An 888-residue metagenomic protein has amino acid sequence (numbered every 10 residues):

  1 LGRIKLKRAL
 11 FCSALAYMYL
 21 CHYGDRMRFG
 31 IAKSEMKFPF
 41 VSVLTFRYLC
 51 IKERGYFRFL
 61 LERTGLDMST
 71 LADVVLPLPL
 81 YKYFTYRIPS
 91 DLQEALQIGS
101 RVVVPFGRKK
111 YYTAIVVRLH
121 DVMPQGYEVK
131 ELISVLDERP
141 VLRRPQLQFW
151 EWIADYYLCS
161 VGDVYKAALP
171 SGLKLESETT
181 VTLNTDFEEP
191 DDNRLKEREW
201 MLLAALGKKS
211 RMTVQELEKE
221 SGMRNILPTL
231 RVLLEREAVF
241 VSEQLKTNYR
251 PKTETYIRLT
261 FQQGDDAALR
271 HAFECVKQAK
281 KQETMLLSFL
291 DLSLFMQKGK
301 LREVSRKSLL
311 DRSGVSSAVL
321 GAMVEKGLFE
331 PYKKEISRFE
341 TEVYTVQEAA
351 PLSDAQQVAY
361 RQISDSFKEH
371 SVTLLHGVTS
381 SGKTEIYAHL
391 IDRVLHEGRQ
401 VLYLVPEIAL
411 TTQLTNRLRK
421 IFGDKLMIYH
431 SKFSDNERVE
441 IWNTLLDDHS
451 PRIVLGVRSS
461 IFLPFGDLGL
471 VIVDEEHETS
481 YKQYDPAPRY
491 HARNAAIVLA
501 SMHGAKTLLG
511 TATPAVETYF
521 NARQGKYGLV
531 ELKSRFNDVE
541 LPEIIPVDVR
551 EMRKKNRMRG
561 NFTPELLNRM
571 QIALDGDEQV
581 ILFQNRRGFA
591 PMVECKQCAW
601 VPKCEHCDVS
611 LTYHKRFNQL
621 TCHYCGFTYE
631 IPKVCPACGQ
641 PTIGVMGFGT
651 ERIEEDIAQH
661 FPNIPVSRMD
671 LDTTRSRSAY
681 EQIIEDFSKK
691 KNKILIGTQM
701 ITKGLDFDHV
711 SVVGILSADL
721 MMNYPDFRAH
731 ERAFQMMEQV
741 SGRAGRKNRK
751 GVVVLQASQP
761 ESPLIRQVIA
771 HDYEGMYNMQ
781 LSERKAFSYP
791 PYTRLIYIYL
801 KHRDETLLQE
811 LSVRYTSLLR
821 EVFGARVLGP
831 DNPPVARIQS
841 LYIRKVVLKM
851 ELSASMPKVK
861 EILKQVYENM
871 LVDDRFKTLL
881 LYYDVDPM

Functional and structural regions predicted by a protein language model:
I4, A9-F11, M27: Short linear segments in intrinsically disordered or otherwise low-structure-confidence regions
A14, Y19, K37-P39, V43-V454 (+5 more regions): Accessory, non-ATPase domains that flank or precede helicase/AAA+ motor cores in DNA-metabolism machines
R26-G30, S34, F38: N-terminal, intrinsically disordered charge-dense segments
Q347-S353, Q357, R361, E369-Q809 (+3 more regions): Inter-lobe coupling/hinge segments of SF2-like helicase ATPases
E348, R837-K849, V885-M888: Short, low-order "capping/linker" segments at domain edges
F661-I664, L819-V827, V872-K877: Short secondary-structure junctions
S817-Y842, L863, L881: A carboxyl-terminal module marker
